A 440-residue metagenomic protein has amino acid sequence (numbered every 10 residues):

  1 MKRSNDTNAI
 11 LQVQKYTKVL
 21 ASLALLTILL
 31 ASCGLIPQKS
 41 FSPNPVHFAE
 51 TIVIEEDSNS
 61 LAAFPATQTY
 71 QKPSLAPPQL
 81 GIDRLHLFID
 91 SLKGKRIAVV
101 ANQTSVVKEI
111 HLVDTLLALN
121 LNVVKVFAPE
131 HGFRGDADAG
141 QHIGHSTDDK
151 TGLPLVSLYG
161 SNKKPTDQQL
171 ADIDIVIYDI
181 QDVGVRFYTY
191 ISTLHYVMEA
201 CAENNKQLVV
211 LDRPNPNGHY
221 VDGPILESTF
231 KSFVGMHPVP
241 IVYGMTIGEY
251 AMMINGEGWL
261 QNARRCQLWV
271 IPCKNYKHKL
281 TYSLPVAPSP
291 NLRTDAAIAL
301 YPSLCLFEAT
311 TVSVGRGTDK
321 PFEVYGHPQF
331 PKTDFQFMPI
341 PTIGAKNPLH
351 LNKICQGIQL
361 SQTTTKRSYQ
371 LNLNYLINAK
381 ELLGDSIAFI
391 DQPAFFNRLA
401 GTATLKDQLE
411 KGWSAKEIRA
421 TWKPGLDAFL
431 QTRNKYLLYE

Functional and structural regions predicted by a protein language model:
A21-S32: Bacterial N-terminal signal peptides
V124-E130: Short internal beta-strands
G135-A139, V210-F230: Glycine-rich, charge-decorated loop segments at or immediately adjacent to ligand/cofactor-binding or catalytic sites
G144-D172, V185: Glycine-rich oxoanion-binding loops at beta->alpha junctions
D182-L194: Glycine/threonine-rich flexible loop motifs
S232-I298: Conserved anion/nucleotide-ligand pocket segment
K274-L351: Glycine-rich, aromatic-lined ligand/substrate-binding cores of catalytic and carbohydrate-binding domains
T318-T421: Conserved functional hotspot residues or short segments at active or partner-binding sites across diverse domains
